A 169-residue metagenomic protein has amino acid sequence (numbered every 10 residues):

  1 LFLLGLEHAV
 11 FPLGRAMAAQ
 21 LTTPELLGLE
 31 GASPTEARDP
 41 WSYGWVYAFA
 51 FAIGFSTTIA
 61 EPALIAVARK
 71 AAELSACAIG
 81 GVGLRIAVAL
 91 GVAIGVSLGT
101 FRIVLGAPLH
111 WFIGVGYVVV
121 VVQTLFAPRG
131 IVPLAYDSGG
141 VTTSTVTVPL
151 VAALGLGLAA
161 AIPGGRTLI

Functional and structural regions predicted by a protein language model:
L1-F2, A89-A93, V119-V121, G140-G155: Small-residue-rich segments of transmembrane alpha-helices in multi-pass membrane proteins, especially helix faces
L1-P12, D39-I59, S144: Core transmembrane alpha-helical segments of multi-pass membrane transporters/permeases
L3-A18, I59-I65, V92-H110, T124-P133 (+1 more regions): Transmembrane helix-loop junctions in multi-pass membrane proteins
L21-Y47, A76-L84, T145: Membrane-interfacial loop-to-helix junctions in multi-pass transporters
T23-L27, R69-G81, I131, G140-T143 (+1 more regions): Juxtamembrane helix-boundary/capping and inter-helix hinge elements in multi-pass membrane proteins
P34-I53, L134, G157-I169: Hydrophobic alpha-helical transmembrane segments
Y43-Q123: Helix-loop-helix junctions within the multi-pass membrane cores of secondary transporters/permeases
